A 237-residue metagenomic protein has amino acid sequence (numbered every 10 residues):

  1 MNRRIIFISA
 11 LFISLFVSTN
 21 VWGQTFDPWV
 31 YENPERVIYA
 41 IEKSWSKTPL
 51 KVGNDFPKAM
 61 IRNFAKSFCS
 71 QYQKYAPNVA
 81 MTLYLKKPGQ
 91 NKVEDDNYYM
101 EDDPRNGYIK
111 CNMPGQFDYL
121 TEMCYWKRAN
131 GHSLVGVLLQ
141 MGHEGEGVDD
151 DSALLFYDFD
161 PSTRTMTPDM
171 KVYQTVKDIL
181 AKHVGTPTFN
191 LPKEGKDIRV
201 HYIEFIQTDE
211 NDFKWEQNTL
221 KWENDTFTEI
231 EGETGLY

Functional and structural regions predicted by a protein language model:
M1-I8: Bacterial N-terminal signal peptides that target proteins for export
A10-L11, V21: Cleavable N-terminal signal peptides
G23-K127: Terminal domain-start segments
D118-T121, V135-L138, V148-L154, H183-G185 (+1 more regions): Short, surface-exposed coil-to-beta transition loops
H132-M141, E194-V200: Acidic/hydrophobic-patterned starts of short beta strands in beta-sheet-rich repeat architectures
L134-D169: Mid-length scaffold segments of soluble, non-membrane domains
T165-Y237: Short aromatic loop motif centered on NTY/YTY
